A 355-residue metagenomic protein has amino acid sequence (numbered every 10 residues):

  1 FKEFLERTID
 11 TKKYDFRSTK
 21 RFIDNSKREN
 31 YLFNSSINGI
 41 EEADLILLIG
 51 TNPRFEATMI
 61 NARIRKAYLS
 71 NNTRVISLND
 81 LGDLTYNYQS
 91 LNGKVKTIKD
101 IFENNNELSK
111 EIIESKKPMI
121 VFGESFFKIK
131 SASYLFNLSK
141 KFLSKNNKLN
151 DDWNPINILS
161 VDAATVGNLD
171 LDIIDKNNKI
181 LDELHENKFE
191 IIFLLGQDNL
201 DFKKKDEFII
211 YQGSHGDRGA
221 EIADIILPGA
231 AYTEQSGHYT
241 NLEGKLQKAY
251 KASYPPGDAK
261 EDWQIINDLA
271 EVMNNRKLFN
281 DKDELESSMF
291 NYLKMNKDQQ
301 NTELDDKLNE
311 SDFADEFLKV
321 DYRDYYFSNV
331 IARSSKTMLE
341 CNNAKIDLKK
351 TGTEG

Functional and structural regions predicted by a protein language model:
E3: Carboxylate/His-rich catalytic cores and anion/metal-binding grooves
T8, Y14-T302, K349-G355: Non-catalytic alpha/beta scaffold blocks inside enzyme catalytic domains
E286-G355: Long, low-complexity segments enriched in small/aliphatic residues
